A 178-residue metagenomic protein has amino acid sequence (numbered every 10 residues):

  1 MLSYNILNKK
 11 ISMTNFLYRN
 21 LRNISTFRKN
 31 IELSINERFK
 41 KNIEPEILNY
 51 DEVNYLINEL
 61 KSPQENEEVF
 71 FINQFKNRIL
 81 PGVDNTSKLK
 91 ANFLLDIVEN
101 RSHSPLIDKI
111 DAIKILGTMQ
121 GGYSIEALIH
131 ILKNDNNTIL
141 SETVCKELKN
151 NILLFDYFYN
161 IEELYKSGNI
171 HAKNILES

Functional and structural regions predicted by a protein language model:
M1-T26: N-terminal mitochondrial targeting presequence
T14, R28-I31, V53, E67-E68 (+6 more regions): Short amphipathic alpha-helical segments that mediate assembly, nucleic-acid/protein binding, or membrane association
S25-S62: Amphipathic alpha-helical packing elements
S25-T26, H103, M119: Short helix-capping and inter-helix turn/linker motifs at the boundaries of alpha-helical repeat units
I43-E46, V69-N85, L106-G121, H130 (+2 more regions): Structural detector for internal amphipathic alpha-helices that build alpha-solenoid repeat scaffolds
Y50-I57, P81-N100, G121-K133, L153-Y165: Amphipathic alpha-helical scaffolding segments comprising HEAT/armadillo-like alpha-solenoid repeats
I57-Q74: Generic amphipathic, hydrophobic interface segment in small proteins and small subunits
S62-N66, E99-I107, K133-I139, L164-H171: Short coil turns that connect the paired helices of HEAT/ARM alpha-solenoid repeats
